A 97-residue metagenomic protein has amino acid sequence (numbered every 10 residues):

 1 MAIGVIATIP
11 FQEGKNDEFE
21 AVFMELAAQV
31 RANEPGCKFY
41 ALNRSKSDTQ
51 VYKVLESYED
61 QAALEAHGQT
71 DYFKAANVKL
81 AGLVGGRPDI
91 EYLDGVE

Functional and structural regions predicted by a protein language model:
M1-I3, K46-S47: Short, flexible turn/loop "capping" segments at secondary-structure junctions
G4-I9: Active-site-flanking beta-strand signature of metal-NTP-handling nucleotidyl enzymes and homologous cyclase-like
G14-F19: Short, conserved charged micro-motifs
E25-F39, S57-E91: An amphipathic, aromatic/His-enriched active-site/gating alpha helix that lines ligand/cofactor pockets
P35, K46-T49: Short strand-connecting beta-turns/loops that link adjacent beta-strands
N43-S47, L93: Short beta-strand micro-motifs enriched in acidic
V96-E97: Conserved Class I S-adenosyl-L-methionine
